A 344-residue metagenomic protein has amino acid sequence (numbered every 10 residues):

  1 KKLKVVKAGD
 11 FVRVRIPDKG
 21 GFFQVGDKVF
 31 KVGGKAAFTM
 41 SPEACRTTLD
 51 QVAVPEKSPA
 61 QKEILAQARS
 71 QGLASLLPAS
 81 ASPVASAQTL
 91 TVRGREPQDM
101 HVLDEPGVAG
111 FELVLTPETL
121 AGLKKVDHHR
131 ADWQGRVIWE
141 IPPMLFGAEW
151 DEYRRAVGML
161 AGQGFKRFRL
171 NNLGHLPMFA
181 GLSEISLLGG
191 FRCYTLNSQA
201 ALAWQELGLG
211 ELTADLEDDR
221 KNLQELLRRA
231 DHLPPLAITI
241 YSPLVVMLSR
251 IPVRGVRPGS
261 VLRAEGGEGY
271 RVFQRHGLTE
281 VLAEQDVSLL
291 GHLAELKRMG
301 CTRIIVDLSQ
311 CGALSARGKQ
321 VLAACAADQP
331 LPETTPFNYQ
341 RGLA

Functional and structural regions predicted by a protein language model:
K1-A344: Active-site pocket-lining/capping segments in soluble small-molecule metabolic enzymes
